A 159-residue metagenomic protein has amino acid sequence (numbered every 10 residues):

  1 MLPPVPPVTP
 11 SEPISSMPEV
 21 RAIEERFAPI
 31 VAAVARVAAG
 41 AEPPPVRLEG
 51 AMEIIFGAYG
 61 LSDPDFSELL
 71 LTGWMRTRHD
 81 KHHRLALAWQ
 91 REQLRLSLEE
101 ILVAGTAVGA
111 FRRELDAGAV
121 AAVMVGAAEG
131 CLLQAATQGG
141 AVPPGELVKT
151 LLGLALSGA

Functional and structural regions predicted by a protein language model:
L2-V8, E12: Short amphipathic, helix-prone segments within low-complexity/disordered or flexible regions
E12-A35, E49, R95: An amphipathic alpha-helix adjacent to DNA-recognition modules
I23, L48, L87, R91 (+2 more regions): Hydrophobic packing residues in well-ordered alpha-helices of helical domains and bundles
A32-S67, A117-M124, G145: Hydrophobic alpha-helical connector segments
V34, A38, C131-A136: Short amphipathic alpha-helical interaction patches enriched in hydrophobic/aromatic residues with interspersed Lys/Arg
A39-E42, H79-L85, E92-V120, S157-A159: Hydrophobic alpha-helical bundle segments that form small-molecule/ligand-binding pockets
V46, G50-A58, R95-L96, E100-V108 (+3 more regions): C-terminal peripheral helix-coil segments that are non-catalytic and often amphipathic
R47, L61-R84: Amphipathic alpha-helical segments used for helix-helix packing
